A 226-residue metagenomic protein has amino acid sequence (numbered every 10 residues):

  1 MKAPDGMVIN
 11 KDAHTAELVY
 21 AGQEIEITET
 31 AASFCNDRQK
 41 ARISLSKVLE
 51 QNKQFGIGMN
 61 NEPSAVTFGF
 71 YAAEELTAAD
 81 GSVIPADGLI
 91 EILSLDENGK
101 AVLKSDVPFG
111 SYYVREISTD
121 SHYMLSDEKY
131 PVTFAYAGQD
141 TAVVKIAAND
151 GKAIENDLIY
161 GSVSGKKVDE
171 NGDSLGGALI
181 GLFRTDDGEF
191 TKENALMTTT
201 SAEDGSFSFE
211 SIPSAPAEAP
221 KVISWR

Functional and structural regions predicted by a protein language model:
M1-R226: Solvent-exposed loop/turn and edge beta-strand elements of beta-rich ligand-binding domains
